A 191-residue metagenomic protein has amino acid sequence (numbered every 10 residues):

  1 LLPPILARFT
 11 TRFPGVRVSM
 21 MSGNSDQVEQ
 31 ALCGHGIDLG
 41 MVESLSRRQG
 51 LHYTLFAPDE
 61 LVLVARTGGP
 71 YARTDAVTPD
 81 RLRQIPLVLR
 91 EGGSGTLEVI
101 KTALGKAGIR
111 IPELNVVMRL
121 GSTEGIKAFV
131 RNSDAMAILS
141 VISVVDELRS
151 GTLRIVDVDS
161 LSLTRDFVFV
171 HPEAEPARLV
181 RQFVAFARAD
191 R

Functional and structural regions predicted by a protein language model:
L1, V156-R191: A late-sequence structural motif
L1-Q49: Central regulatory/effector-binding core of bacterial HTH transcription factors
N24-E29, C33-I37, V42-E43, K101 (+1 more regions): Hydrophobic hinge/microswitch elements
S44-L45, T67, V141-S143, E173: Short secondary-structure boundary segments
L51-Y53, P58-L63, T67-G69, V77-P79 (+2 more regions): Small-molecule pocket liners
H52-V62, N115, L148-L163: Short beta-strand->loop
G68-T78, A174-V180: Short helix-loop capping/hinge motifs at secondary-structure junctions, enriched in acidic/polar residues
Y71-A72, P86-G108, A177-R178: Secondary-structure junction motif
